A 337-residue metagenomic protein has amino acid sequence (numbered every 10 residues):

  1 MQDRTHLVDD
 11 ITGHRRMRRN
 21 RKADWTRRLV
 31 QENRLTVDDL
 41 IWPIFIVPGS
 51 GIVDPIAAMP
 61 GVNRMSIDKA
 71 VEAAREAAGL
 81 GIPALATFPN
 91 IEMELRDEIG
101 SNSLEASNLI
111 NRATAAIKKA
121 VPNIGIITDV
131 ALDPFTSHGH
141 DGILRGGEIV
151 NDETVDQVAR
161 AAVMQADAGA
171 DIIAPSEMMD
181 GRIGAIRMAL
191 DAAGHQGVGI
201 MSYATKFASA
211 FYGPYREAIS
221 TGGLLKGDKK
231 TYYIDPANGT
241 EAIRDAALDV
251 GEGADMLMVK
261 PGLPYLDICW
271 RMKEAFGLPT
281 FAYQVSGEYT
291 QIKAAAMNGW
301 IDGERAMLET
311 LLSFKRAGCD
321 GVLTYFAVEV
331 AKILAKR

Functional and structural regions predicted by a protein language model:
Q2-D3, I11, A23, L35-I41 (+1 more regions): Alpha/beta enzyme core
G13-R19: Exposed beta-strand/loop interface patches that mediate assembly or binding
